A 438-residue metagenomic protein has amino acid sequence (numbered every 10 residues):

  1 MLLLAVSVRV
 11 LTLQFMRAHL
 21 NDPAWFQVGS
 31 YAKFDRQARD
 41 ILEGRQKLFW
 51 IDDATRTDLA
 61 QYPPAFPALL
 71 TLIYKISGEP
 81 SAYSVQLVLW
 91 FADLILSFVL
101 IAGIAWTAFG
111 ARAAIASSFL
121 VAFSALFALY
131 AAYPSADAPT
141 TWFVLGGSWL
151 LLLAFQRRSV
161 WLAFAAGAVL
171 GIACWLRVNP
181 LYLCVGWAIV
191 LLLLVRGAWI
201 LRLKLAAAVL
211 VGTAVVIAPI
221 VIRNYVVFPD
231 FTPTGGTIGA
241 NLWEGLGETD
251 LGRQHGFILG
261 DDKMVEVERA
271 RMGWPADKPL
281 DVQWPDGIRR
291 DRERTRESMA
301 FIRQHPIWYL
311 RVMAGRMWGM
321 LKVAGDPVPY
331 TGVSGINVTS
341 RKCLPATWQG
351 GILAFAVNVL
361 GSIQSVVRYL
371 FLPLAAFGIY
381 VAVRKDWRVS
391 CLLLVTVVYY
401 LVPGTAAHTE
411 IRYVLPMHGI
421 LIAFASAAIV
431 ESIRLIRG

Functional and structural regions predicted by a protein language model:
V10, Q14-P23, Q27-D58, A65-A68 (+2 more regions): Extracytosolic helix-loop segments that constitute the early lumenal/periplasmic catalytic or substrate-binding loops
A60, P64-T71, I76-V99, Y130 (+2 more regions): Loop-to-helix entry region of an early transmembrane alpha helix in multi-pass inner-membrane enzymes
S81-S84, V88, A92, Y309-L393: Membrane-interface anchor segments at the N-terminal boundary of transmembrane helices in multi-pass membrane enzymes
V85-F109, G146, P373-F377: Transmembrane-helix motifs of polytopic, lipid-linked glycan transferases
V85-I95, A116-L151, V160-F164, I172-V185 (+1 more regions): Multi-pass, polyprenyl lipid-linked donor-dependent membrane glycosyltransferases
A111, G147-A165, V169, A173 (+3 more regions): Membrane-interface transmembrane helices that cradle and orient dolichyl/undecaprenyl
L150, L183-A214, I222, E431 (+1 more regions): Perimembrane helix-loop-helix junctions
P233-S340: Membrane-proximal stem/loop segments at transmembrane-domain junctions that anchor or position
